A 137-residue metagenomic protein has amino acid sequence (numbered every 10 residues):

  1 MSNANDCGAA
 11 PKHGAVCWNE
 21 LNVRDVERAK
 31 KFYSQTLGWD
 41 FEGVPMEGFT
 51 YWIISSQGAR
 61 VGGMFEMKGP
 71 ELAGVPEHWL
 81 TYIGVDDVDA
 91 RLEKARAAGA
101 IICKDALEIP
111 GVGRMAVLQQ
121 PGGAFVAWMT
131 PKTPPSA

Functional and structural regions predicted by a protein language model:
M1-K30, H78-I83, M129-A137: N-terminal beta-strand motif that seeds the catalytic metal site of vicinal oxygen chelate
S2-N5, W39-P76, Q120-P121, F125-K132: Conserved short beta-strand elements that form part of the metal-binding/catalytic scaffold of enzyme active sites
H13, E20-R60, A97: Core segments of cupin and vicinal oxygen chelate
D25-E27, S55-R60, T81-F125: Vicinal oxygen chelate
M46-E47, E108-I109, S136: Residue-level "edge-of-site" marker
